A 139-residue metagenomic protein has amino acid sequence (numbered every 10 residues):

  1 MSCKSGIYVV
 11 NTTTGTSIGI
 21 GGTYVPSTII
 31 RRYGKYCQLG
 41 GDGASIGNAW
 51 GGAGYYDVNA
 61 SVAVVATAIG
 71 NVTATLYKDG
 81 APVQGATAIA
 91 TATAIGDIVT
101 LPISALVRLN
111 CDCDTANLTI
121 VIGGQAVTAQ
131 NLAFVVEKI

Functional and structural regions predicted by a protein language model:
M1-I139: Extracellular jelly-roll beta-sandwich "head" domains, especially the C-terminal globular C1q domain
